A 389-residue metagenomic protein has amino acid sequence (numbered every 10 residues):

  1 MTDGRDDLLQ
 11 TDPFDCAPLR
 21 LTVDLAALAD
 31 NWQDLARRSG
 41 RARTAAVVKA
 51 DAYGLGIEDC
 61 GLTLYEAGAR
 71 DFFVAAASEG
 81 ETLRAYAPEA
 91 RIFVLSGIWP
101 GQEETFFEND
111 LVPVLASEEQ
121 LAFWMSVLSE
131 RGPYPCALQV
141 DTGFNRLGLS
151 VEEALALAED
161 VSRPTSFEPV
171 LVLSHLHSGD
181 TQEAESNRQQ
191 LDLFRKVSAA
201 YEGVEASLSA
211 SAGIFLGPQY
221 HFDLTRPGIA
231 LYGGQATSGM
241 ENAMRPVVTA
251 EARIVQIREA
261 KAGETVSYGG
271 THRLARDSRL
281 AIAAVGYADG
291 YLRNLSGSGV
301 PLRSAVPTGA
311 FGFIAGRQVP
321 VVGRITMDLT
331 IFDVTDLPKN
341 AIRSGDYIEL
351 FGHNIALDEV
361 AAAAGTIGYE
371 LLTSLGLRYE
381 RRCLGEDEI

Functional and structural regions predicted by a protein language model:
T2-A29, S78-E79, I98, A116-F123 (+1 more regions): Active-site anion/phosphate-binding pocket segments in diverse small-molecule metabolic enzymes
L8-D15, L19-D30, R37-S207, H221: Active-site-proximal beta-alpha core segment in soluble small-molecule metabolic enzymes
